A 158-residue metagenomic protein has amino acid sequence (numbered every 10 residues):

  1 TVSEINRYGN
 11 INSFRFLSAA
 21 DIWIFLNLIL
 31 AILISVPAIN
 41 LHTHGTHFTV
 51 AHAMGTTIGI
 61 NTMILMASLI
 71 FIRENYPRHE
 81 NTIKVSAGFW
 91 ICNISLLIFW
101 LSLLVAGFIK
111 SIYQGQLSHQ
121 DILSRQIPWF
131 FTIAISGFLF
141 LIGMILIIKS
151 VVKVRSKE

Functional and structural regions predicted by a protein language model:
T1-V2, R15-P37, A51-P77, I83-H119 (+1 more regions): Hydrophobic cores of alpha-helical transmembrane segments in multi-pass integral membrane proteins
T43-H52: Non-cytosolic membrane-interface motifs at loop->transmembrane helix junctions
I122: Serine-hydrolase catalytic core recognition
